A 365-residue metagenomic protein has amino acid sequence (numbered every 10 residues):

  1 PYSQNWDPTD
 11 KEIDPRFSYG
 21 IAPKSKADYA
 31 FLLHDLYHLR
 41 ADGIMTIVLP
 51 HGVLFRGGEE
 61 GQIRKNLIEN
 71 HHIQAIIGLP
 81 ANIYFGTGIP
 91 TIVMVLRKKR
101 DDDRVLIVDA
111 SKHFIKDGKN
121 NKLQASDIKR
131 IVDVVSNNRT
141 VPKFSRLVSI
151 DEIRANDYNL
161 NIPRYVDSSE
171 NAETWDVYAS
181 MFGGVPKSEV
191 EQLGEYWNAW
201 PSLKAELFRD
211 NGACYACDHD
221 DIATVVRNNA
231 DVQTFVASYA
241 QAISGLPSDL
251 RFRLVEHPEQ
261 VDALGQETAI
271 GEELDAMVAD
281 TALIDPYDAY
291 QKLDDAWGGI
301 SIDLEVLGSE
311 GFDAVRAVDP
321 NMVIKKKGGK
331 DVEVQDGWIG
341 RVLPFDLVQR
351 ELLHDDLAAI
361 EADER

Functional and structural regions predicted by a protein language model:
P1-R365: A conserved structural/catalytic subdomain of Rossmann-like adenosyl-cofactor enzymes
